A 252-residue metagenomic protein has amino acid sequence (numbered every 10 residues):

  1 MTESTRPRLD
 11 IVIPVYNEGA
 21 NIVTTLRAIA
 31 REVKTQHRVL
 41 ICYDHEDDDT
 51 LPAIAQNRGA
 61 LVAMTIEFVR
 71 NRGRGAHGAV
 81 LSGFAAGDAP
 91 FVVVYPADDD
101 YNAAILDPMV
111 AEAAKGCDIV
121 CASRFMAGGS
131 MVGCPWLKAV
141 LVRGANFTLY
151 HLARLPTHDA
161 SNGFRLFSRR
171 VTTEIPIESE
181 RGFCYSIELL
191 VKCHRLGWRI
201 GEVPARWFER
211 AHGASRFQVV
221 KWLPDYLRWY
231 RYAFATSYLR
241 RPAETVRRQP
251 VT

Functional and structural regions predicted by a protein language model:
M1-A28: N-proximal low-complexity "stem/linker" segments adjacent to membrane-targeting elements
M1-R8, R31, L152-L155, E178-T252: Hydrophobic helical membrane-anchoring modules
A20-T24, D48-N57: Acidic helix N-cap motif at the loop->helix transition within catalytic regions of sugar-transfer enzymes
R27-Q36: Short, acidic, metal-binding catalytic loop of nucleotide-sugar glycosyltransferases
H37, L51-A86: Conserved donor nucleotide-binding strand/loop of the catalytic core
Y43-P52, D99: A conserved acidic beta->alpha catalytic loop
R72-A86, F91, A103-F183, R210-L227: Acceptor/aglycone-binding surface of glycosyltransferases and processive sugar-polymer synthases
